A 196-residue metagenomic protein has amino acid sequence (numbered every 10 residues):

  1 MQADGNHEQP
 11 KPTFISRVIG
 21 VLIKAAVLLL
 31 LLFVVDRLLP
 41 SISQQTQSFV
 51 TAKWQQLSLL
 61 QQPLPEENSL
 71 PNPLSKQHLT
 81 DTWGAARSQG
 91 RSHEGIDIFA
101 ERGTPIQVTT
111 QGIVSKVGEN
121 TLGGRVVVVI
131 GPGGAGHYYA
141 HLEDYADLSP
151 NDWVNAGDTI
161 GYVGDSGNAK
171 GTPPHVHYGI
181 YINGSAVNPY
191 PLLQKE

Functional and structural regions predicted by a protein language model:
M1-Q62: N-terminal secretion targeting segments of exported proteins
D36-R125, A156, V187-Y190: Surface-exposed, glycine-biased beta-strand/turn segments
D81, K116, H141-D144, Y162-D165: A residue-level detector for short acidic-glycine micro-motifs
H93, G131, H141, H175-H177: Histidine-centered active-site/metal-ligand motif
D97, Q107-V108, V128, H137-A140 (+2 more regions): Structural recognition of the beta-strand scaffold that forms the well-ordered cores of secreted hydrolase catalytic
T104, G133-G136, S185: Short acidic/polar mixed-charge low-complexity motifs
V117, G133-G157: Short histidine-centered loop motifs in beta-beta connectors
V128, D152-E196: Conserved, short, structured surface segments that act as functional micro-motifs
